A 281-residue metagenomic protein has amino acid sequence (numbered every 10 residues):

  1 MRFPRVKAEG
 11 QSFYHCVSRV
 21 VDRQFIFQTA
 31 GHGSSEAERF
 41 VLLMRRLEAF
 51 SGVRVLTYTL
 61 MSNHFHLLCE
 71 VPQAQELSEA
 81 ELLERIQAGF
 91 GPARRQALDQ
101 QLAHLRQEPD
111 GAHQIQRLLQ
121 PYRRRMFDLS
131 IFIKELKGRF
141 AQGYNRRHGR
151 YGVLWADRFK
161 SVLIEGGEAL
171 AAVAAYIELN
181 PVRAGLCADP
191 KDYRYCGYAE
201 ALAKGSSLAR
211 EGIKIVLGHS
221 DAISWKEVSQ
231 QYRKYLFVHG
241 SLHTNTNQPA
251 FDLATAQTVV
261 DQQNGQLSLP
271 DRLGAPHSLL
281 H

Functional and structural regions predicted by a protein language model:
M1-H281: Short catalytic/metal-binding and nucleic-acid-binding patches
